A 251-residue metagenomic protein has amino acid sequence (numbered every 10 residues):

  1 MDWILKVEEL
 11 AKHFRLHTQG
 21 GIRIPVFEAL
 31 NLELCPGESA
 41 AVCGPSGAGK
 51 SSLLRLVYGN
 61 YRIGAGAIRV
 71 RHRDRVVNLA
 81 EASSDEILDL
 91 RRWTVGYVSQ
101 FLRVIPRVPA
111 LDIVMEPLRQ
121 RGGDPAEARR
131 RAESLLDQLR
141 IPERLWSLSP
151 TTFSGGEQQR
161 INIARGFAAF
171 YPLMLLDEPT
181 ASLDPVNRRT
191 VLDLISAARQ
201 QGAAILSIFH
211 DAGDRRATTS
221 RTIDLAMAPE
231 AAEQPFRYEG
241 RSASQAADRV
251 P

Functional and structural regions predicted by a protein language model:
L5, F27-A29, L90: Conserved structural motif at the start of ABC-family nucleotide-binding domains
Y58: Helix-to-loop junction immediately C-terminal to a conserved catalytic motif
R75-G96: ABC ATPase NBD coupling module
F101, V108-R119: Q-loop/switch helix immediately C-terminal to the Walker
A126-R144: Conserved ABC ATPase "signature" region
S149-F153, E157: Conserved ABC ATPase signature
G166-F167: ABC ATPase C-loop
M174-D177: Catalytic Walker B motif of ABC-type/P-loop ATPase nucleotide-binding domains
